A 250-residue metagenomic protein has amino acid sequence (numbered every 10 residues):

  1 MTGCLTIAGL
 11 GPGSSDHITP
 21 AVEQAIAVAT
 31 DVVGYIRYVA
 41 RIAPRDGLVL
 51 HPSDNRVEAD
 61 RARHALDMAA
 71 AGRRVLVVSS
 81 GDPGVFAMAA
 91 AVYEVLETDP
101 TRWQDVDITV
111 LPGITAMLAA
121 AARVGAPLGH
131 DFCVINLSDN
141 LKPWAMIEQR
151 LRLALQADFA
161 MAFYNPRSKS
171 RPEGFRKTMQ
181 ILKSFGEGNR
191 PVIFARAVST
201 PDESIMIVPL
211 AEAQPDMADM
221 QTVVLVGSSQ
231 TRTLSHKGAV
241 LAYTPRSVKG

Functional and structural regions predicted by a protein language model:
M1-I108, Q214: Class I S-adenosyl-L-methionine
L5-I7, Q156-G250: A contiguous loop/helix-start segment that scaffolds small-molecule binding in enzyme catalytic cores
L10-S14, Y35-R37, S53-R56, S80-D82 (+7 more regions): Fold-independent oxyanion-binding glycine-rich loops and adjacent beta-strand/coil segments at enzyme active sites
A21-A25, A43-P44, V92-V95, G125 (+3 more regions): Short, solvent-exposed amphipathic alpha-helical segments in soluble enzyme and RNA/protein-processing domains
A29-V32, M68-G72, V95-D99, V124-P127 (+4 more regions): Change "in soluble alpha/beta enzymes" to "in soluble alpha/beta proteins
L66, A122-V124, E148-R152, I181-K183 (+1 more regions): A generic local secondary-structure boundary/capping motif
R73-S79, A126-L137, Q156-F159, A211-M220: A polyampholytic, Gly/Pro-enriched intrinsically disordered region
V85-A157: Class I SAM-dependent methyltransferase SAM-binding "motif I" and its flanking Rossmann-like core
